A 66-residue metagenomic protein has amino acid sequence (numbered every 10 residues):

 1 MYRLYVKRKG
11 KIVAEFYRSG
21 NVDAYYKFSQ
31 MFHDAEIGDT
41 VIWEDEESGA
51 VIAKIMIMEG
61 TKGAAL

Functional and structural regions predicted by a protein language model:
M1-V13: Short aromatic-glycine-(Arg/Gly/Cys) micro-motifs in beta-strand/loop hairpins
R3, R18, L66: Functionally constrained cores in energy, signaling, and assembly domains
V6-K7, V22, E46-V51: Low-complexity, intrinsically disordered regions enriched in charged/polar residues
G10-F16, A50-I52: Surface-exposed loop/edge segments in extracytoplasmic proteins
G10-I12, V22, T61: Residues that cap or initiate secondary-structure elements
F16-G20, M56-I57: Solvent-exposed serine/threonine-rich low-complexity stretches and specific carbohydrate-binding patches
S19-T40: A short, charged, amphipathic alpha-helix used as a generic interaction element across diverse proteins
H33-L66: Short, mixed-charge low-complexity intrinsically disordered segments
